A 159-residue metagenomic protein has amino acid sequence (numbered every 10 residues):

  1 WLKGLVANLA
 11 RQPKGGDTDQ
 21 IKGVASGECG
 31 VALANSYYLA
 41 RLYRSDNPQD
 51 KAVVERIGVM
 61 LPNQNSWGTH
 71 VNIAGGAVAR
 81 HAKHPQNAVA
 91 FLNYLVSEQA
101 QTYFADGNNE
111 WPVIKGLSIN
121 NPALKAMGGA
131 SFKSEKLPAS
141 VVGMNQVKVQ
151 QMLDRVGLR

Functional and structural regions predicted by a protein language model:
W1-P62: Ligand-binding pocket segment of bilobal, Venus flytrap-like solute-binding proteins
K3, T18, K22, S26 (+4 more regions): Solvent-exposed, polar/charged alpha-helical surfaces in well-ordered, non-transmembrane soluble domains, broadly
A7-A10, A25, C29, R44-N47 (+4 more regions): Sec-exported extracytoplasmic/periplasmic mature domains
G15-T18, L33, H81-Q86, E98 (+1 more regions): Soluble non-cytosolic domains of exported or imported proteins
Y37-A40, Q64-W67, K83, S97-E98: Solvent-exposed loop/turn segments at secondary-structure junctions within structured extracellular/periplasmic domains
V54-A82: Flexible, solvent-exposed loop/hinge segments that line or gate ligand/substrate-binding clefts
A74-K136: Mature extracytoplasmic/periplasmic domains
G129-R159: Conserved C-terminal helix/tail region of periplasmic/extracytoplasmic solute-binding proteins
